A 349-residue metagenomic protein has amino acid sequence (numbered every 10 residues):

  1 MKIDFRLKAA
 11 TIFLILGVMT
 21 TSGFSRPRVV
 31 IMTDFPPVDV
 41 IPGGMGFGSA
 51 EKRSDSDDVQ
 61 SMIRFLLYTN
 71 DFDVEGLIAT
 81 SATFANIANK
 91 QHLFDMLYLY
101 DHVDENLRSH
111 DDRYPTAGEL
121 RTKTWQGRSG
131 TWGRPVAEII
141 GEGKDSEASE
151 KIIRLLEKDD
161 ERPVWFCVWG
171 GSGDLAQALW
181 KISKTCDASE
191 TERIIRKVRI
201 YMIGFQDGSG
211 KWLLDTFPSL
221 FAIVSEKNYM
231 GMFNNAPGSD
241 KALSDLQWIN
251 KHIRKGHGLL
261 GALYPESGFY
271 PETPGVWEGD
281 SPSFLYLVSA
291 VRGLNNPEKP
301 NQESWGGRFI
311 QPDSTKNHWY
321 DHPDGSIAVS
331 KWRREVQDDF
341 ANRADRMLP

Functional and structural regions predicted by a protein language model:
M1-T11: Bacterial N-terminal signal peptides that target proteins for export
K2, T20-T21: Position-driven detector of the extreme protein N-terminus
A9-T20: Bacterial N-terminal signal peptides
F24-P349: N-terminal acidic, glycine/proline-rich low-complexity segments
